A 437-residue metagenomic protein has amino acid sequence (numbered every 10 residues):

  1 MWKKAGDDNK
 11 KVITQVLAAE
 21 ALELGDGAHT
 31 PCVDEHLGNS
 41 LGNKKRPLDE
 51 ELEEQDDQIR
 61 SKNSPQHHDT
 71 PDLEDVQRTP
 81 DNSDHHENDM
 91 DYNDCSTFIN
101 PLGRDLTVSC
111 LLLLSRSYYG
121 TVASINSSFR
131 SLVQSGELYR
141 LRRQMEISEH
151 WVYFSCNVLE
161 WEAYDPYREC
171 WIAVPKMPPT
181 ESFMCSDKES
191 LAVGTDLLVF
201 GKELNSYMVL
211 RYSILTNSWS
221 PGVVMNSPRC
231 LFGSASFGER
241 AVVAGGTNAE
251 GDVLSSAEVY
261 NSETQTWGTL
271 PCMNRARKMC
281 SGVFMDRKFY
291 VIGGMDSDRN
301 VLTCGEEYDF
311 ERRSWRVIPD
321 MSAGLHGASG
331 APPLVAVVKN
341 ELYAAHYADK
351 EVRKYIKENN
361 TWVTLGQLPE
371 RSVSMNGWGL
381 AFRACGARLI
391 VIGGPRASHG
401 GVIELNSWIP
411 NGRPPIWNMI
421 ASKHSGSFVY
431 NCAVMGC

Functional and structural regions predicted by a protein language model:
M1-P101, D105, S109: CRL adaptor-proximal regions
D75, T79-I172: Skp1-binding F-box subdomain of Cullin-RING ligase substrate receptors
Y92, V174-K176, T180-F183: Eukaryotic beta-rich interaction modules
N100-P101, V122, R140-C156, T180-E203 (+8 more regions): Conserved short beta-strand element of beta-propeller blades
Y119-G120, R130-S131, Y139, W171-I172 (+11 more regions): Eukaryotic short linear interaction motifs
W161-P166, V209-T216, S255-T264, T303-R312 (+2 more regions): Beta-propeller blade signature
R168-I172, K176, S206, N217 (+3 more regions): Eukaryote-biased RCC1-like beta-propeller repeat architecture
W171-V174, W219-P221, T266-T269, R312-M321 (+2 more regions): Trp- and S/T/G-rich repeat-edge/linker motifs of beta-rich repeat architectures
